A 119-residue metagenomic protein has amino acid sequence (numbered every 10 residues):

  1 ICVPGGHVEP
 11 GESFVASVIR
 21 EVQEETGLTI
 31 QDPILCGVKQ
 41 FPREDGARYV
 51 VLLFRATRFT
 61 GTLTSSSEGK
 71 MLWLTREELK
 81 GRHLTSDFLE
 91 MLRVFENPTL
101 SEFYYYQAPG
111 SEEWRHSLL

Functional and structural regions predicted by a protein language model:
I1-Q23, E112-L119: Conserved Nudix-box catalytic region and its N-terminal flanking loop in Nudix hydrolases and closely related
C2, L53, W73: Conserved beta-strand segments that form the floor/walls of ligand-binding pockets within enzyme and binding domains
V3, I30, A47-V51: Short connector loops at helix/strand junctions that flank enzyme active sites, especially segments positioning acidic
L28-G37: A short coil-to-beta-strand element that immediately follows conserved catalytic motifs
F41-T62, E90-F95, T99: Active-site-adjacent beta-strand/loop module that shapes the phosphate/pyrophosphate-binding cleft
T64-E96, R115-L118: NUDIX/MutT-family hydrolases
N97-L119: Acidic/histidine-enriched, glycine/proline-rich intrinsically disordered or flexible terminal extensions
